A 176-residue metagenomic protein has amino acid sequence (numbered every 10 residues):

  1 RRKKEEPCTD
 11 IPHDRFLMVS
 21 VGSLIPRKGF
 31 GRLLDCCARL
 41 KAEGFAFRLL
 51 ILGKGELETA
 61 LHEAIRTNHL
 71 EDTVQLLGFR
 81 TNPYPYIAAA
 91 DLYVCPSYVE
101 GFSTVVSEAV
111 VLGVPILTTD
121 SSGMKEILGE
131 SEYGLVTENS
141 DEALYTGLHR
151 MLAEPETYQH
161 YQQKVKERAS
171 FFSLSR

Functional and structural regions predicted by a protein language model:
F16, S20-R39, F45, L49 (+2 more regions): A conserved mid-protein helix/loop that constitutes part of the nucleotide-sugar donor-binding site
H62-G78: Nucleotide-activated donor-binding/catalytic signature segment of Leloir-type glycosyltransferases, i.e., the conserved
F79, Y98: Aromatic "clamp/platform" in nucleotide-sugar-dependent glycosyltransferases that forms part of the donor/acceptor
Y84, S103, S107-V111, K125-E126: Short alpha-helical segment that forms part of, or immediately flanks, the ligand-binding pocket in carbohydrate-active
E108, S121-S131, L135-V136: Short acidic/histidine- and often glycine-rich active-site loop of Leloir-type glycosyltransferases that engages
P115-T118: Short hydrophobic beta-strand element within catalytic cores of glycosyltransferases and related nucleotide-activated
E130-D141, R150-P155: Conserved acidic donor-binding segment of nucleotide-sugar-dependent glycosyltransferases
T157-F171: A short, well-ordered alpha-helix in the C-terminal region of glycosyltransferases
